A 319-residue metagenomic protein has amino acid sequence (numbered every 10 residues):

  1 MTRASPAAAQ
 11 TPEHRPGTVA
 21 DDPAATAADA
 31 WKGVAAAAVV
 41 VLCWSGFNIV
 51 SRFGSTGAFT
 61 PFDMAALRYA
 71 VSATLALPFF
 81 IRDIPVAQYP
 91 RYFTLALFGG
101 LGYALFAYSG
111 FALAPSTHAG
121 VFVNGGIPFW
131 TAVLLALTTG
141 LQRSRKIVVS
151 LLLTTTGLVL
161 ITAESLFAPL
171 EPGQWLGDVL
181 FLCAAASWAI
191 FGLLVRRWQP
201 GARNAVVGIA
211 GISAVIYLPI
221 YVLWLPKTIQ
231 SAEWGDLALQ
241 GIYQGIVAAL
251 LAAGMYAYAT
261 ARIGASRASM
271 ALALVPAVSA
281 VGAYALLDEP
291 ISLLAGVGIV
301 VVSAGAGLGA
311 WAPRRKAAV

Functional and structural regions predicted by a protein language model:
T2-D63, T156, L166-R197, V215-I216: Glycine-/small-residue-enriched transmembrane alpha-helix faces in small-molecule transporters and effluxers
D29-G33, G57-A66, P85-P90, A163-A186 (+2 more regions): Juxtamembrane helix-entry segments on the extracytoplasmic side of multipass membrane proteins
C43-V50, L77-N124, L160, G245-I263: Specific transmembrane alpha-helical segments of multi-pass solute transporters/efflux pumps, especially DMT/EamA
G54, M64, G110, L137-R143 (+6 more regions): Hydrophobic/aromatic residues within transmembrane alpha-helices of multi-pass small-molecule transporters
D63-T74, G99, Y108-Q142, A184 (+1 more regions): Specific alpha-helical transmembrane segments that line the substrate/conduction pathway and gating interfaces
L67, A104, A119-G126, L194-V215 (+1 more regions): Helix-helix packing/entry segments at the starts of transmembrane helices
A73-A76, W130-L137, L151, F167-P226 (+1 more regions): Transmembrane alpha-helical segments that form core, pore/gating elements of small-molecule transporters/exporters
A76, L95, R143-S165, Y217 (+3 more regions): Hydrophobic transmembrane alpha-helices of multi-pass small-molecule transport proteins
